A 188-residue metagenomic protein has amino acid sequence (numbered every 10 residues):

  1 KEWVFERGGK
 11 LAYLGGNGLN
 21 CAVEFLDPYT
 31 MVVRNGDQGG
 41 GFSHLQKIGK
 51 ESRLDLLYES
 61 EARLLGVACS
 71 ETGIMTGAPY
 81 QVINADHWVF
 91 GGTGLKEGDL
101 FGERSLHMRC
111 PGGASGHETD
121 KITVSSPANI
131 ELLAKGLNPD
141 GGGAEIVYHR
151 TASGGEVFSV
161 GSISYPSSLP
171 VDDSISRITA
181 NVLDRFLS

Functional and structural regions predicted by a protein language model:
K1-R7: Catalytic-core regions built around general acid/base machinery
E2, I48-Y58: Hydrophobic transmembrane alpha-helix bundles
K10, N20-H44, E51-R53, A68-S188: Extracellular ligand-binding/catalytic regions of CAZymes and related secreted enzymes and adhesion modules
Y13-N17: Glycine-rich, histidine-containing beta strand-loop boundary motifs that form or position
L56-S70: Secreted, luminal/periplasmic, and some membrane-associated catalytic domains that remodel anionic oxygen-ester
